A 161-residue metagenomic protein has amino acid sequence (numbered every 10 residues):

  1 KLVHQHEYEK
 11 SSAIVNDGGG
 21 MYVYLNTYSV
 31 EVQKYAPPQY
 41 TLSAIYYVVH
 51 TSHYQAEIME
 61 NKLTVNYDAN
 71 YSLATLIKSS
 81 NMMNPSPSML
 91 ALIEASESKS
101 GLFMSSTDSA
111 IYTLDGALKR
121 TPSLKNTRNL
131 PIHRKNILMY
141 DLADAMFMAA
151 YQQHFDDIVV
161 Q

Functional and structural regions predicted by a protein language model:
K1-K62, Y67-Q161: N-terminal secretory-pathway/extracellular module detecting exported/lumenal segments and adjacent signal-anchor/first
